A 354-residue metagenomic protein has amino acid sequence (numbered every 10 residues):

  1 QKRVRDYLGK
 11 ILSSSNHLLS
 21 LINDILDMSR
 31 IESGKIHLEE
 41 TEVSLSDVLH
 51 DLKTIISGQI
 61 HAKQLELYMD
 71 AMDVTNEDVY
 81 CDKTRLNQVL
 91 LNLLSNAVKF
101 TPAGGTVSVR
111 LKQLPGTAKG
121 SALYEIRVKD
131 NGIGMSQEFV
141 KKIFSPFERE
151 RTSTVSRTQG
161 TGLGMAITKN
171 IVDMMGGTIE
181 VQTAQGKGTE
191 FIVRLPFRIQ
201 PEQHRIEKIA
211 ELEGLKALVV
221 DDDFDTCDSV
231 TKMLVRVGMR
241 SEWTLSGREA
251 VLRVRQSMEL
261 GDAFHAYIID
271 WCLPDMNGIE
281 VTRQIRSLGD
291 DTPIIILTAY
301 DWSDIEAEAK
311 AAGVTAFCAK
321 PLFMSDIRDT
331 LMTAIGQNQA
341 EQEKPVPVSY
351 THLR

Functional and structural regions predicted by a protein language model:
R5, E39-S44, H61, E66-E77 (+1 more regions): Conserved catalytic submotifs in the C-terminal HATPase_c
S13-L18: Short alpha-helical segment of the dimerization/phosphotransfer core of two-component systems
S29-E40: Helix-loop junction within the histidine kinase core
G58, A62, D70, A118-G120 (+6 more regions): Disordered, acidic interdomain junction associated with two-component signaling
M135-R149: Short conserved segment of the HATPase_c
Q159, G164, T168, I305: Short alpha-helical Gxxx[C/S/T] motif in the catalytic ATP-binding
G176-Q182: Glycine-rich ATP-binding loops of the HATPase_c
